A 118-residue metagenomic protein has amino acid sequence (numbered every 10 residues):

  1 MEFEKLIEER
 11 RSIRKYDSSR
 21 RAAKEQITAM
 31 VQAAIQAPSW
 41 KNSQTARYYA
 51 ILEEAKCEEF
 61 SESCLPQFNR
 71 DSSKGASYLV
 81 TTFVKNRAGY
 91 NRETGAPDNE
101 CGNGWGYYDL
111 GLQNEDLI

Functional and structural regions predicted by a protein language model:
M1-I118: Acidic, surface-exposed loops and disordered segments
